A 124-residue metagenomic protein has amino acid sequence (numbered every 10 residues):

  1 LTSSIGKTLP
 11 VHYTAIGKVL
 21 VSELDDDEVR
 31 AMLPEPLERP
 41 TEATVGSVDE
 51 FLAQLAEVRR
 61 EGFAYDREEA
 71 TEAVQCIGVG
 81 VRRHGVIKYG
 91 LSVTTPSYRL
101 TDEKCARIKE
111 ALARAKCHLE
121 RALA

Functional and structural regions predicted by a protein language model:
L1-A70: Short, solvent-exposed recognition segments
A31-P36, K116-A124: Cysteine/selenocysteine-centered motifs that mediate thiol-based redox chemistry or coordinate metal-sulfur cofactors
L37-P40, T95, R99, L123: Short amphipathic alpha-helical interaction patches enriched in hydrophobic/aromatic residues with interspersed Lys/Arg
S47-A115: Extended hydrophobic
